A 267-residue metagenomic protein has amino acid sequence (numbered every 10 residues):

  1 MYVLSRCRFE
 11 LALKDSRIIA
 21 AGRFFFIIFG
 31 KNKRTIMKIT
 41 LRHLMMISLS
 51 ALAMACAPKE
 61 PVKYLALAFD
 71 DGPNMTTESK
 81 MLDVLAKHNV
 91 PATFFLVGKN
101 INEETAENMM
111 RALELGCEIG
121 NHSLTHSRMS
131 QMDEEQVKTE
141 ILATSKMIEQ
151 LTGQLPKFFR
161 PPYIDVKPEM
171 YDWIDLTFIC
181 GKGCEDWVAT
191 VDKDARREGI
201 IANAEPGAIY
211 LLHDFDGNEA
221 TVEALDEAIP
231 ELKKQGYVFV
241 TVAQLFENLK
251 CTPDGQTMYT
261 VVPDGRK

Functional and structural regions predicted by a protein language model:
R17-I36: Short, Lys/Arg-enriched N-terminal segments with co-localized hydrophobic residues within the first ~10-30 amino acids
I36-M45: Bacterial N-terminal signal peptides that target proteins for export
L49-C56: Hydrophobic h-region of N-terminal signal peptides that target proteins for export in Gram-negative bacteria
A57-S130, Q136-V137, M147: Active-site beta->alpha N-cap acidic-glycine motif
G72-T76, L96-T105, S127-M132, R160-V166 (+2 more regions): Acidic-and-aromatic substrate-binding clefts and catalytic sites of carbohydrate-active enzymes
L82-F95, E118, E134-P161, R197-H213: CE4/NodB-like, metal-dependent polysaccharide N-deacetylase domain that modifies extracellular/periplasmic N-acetylated
K87-H88, I101-N102, E219-K267: C-terminal domain-boundary segment and adjacent tail
L155, D165-N203, Y237-N248: His/Asp/Glu-enriched short active-site or ligand-binding loop at hydrolase and phosphoryl-transfer sites
